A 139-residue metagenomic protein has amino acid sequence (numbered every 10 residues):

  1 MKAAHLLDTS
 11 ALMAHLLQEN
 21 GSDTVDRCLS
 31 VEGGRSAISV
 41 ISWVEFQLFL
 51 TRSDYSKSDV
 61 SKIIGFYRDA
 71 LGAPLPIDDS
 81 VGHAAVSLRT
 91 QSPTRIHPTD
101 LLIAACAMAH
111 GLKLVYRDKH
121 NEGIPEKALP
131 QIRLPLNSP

Functional and structural regions predicted by a protein language model:
A3-H5, D23-I96, L101-K113, I124-K127 (+1 more regions): PIN-domain endoribonuclease scaffold, especially VapC-family toxins
A14: Conserved protein kinase catalytic core
Q18: Short, conserved catalytic or interaction motifs in soluble domains
R117-N121: Short, polar loop motifs at secondary-structure junctions
S138-P139: Non-catalytic terminal regions of proteins
